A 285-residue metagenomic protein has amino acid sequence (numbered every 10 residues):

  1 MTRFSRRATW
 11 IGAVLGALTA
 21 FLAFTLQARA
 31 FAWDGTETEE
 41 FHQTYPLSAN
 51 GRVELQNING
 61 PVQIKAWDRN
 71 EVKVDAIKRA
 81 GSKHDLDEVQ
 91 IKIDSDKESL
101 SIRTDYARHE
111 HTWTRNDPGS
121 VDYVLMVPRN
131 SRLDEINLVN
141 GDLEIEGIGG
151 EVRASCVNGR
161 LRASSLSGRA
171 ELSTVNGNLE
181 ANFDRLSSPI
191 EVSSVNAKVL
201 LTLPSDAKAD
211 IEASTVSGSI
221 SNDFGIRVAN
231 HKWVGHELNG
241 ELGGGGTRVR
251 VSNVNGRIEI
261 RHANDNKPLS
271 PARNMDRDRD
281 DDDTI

Functional and structural regions predicted by a protein language model:
M1-I285: Intrinsically disordered, low-complexity terminal regions
